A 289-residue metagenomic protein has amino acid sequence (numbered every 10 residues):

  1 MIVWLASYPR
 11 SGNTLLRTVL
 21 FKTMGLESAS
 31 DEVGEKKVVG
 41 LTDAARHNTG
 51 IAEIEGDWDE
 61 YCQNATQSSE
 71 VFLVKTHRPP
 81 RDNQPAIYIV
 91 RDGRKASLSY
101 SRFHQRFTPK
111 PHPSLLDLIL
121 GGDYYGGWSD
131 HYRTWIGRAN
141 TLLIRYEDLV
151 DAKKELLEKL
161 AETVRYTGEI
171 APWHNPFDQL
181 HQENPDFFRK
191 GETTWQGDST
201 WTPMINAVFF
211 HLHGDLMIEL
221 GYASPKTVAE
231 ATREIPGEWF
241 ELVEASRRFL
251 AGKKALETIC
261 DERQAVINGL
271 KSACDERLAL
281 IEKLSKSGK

Functional and structural regions predicted by a protein language model:
M1-Q67: PAPS-dependent sulfotransferase catalytic core
M1-V3, Y8-P9, D59-Y61, Q67 (+4 more regions): PAPS-dependent sulfotransferases, especially Golgi type II membrane carbohydrate sulfotransferases
R17, L157, H213: Generic structural marker for isolated residues within well-ordered, non-membrane alpha-helices of soluble domains
S30-D31, E35, K110, T163-R165 (+1 more regions): A generic membrane alpha-helix/interface feature
S68-A207: PAPS-dependent sulfotransferase catalytic domain
